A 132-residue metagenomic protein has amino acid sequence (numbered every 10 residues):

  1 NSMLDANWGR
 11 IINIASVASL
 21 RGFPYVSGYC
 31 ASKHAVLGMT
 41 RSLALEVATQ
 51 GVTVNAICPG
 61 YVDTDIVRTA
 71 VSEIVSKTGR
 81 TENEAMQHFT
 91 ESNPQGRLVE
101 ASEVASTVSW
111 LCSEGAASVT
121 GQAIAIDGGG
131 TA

Functional and structural regions predicted by a protein language model:
N1, L45-E46, A117: Alpha-helical segment proximal to the catalytic Tyr-Lys
W8, Q95-I126, T131: C-terminal substrate-recognition "lid" of short-chain dehydrogenase/reductases
S16: Residue(s) in the substrate-gating loop at a strand-loop-helix junction that position the organic substrate next
R21-S27, T49-Q50, G96, E114: Active-site loop immediately N-terminal to the catalytic Tyr-X3-Lys motif of short-chain dehydrogenase/reductase
S32, T40: Active-site helix of classical SDR
A48, T53, V119-G121: Short, small/polar-rich loop/turn modules that mediate ligand/substrate recognition or access, typified
T53-D63, C112, A125-D127: Conserved SDR Rossmann-fold cofactor-binding beta-strand/turn motif
P59-T69, E73: Short, flexible catalytic-loop segment of classical short-chain dehydrogenase/reductase
